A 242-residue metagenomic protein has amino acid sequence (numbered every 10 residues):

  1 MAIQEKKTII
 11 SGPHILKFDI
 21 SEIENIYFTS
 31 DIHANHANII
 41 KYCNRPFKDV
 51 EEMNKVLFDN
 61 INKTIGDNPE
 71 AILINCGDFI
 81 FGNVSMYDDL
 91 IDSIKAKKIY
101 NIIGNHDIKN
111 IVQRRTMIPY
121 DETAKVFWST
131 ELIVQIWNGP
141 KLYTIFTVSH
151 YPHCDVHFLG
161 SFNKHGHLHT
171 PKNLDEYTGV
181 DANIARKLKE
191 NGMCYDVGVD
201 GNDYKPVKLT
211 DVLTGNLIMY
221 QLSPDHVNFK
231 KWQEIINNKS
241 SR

Functional and structural regions predicted by a protein language model:
M1-Y87, N191-M193, V197-G201, N237-R242: N-terminal active-site segment of His-dependent metallophosphoesterases
K6-F18, D92-T147: Extended active-site neighborhood of metal-dependent phosphoesterases/phosphodiesterases
I23, N68-E70, A96-K98, Y143 (+1 more regions): A general structural motif
F28-D31, L73-D78, Y100-N105, V148-S149 (+2 more regions): Active-site neighborhood of phospho(di)ester-bond hydrolases with catalytic His/Asp-centered motifs
A34, F81, D107, H153 (+1 more regions): Short, glycine/acidic-enriched loop or turn micro-motifs at the edges of active sites
N62, Y87-D92, N183-A185: Short amphipathic alpha-helical segments and helix-helix/interface helices
C76-K95, I108-F127, V156-L159, L174-T178: Metal-dependent catalytic neighborhoods of phosphoester/phosphodiester hydrolases
M117-I235, K239: Conserved beta-sheet core of the metallophosphoesterase superfamily
